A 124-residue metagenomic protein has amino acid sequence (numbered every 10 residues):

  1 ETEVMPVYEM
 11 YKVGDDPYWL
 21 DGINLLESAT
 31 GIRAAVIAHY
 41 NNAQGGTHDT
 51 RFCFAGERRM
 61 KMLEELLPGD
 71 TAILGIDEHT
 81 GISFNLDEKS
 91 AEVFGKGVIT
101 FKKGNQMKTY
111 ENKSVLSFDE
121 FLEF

Functional and structural regions predicted by a protein language model:
E1-D49: Class I SAM-dependent methyltransferase SAM-binding "motif I" and its flanking Rossmann-like core
Y18-G22, R59-M60, E78: Glycine-rich, charged/polar anion/phosphate-binding loops that engage phosphate groups from diverse ligands
L25-A29, E65-L67, L74-G75: Solvent-exposed alpha-helices and their adjacent loops that cap or buttress functional pockets in soluble metabolic
A35, I73-I76: A structural signal for short, well-ordered beta-strand segments and their strand-loop junctions that often border
C53: Glycine-rich phosphate- or other oxyanion-binding loops that anchor nucleotides, phosphorylated ligands
R58-D70: A short, acidic, amphipathic alpha-helical segment used as a generic capping/interface helix at domain edges
T80-F84: Short beta-strand scaffold segments in enzyme catalytic cores
N85-F124: A conserved C-terminal secondary-structure "cap"
